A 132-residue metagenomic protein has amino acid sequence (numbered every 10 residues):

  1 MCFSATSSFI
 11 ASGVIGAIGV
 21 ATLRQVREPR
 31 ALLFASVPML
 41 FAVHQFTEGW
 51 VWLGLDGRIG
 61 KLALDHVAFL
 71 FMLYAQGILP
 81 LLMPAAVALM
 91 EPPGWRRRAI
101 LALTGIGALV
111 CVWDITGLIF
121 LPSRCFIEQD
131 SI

Functional and structural regions predicted by a protein language model:
M1-A17: Hydrophobic transmembrane alpha-helical segments in integral membrane proteins
M1-C2, D65-Y74, E128-I132: Short aromatic-rich membrane-water interface segments that cap or initiate transmembrane helices in multi-pass membrane
V14-G16, R24-L32, V51-K61, G105-F120: Hydrophobic, membrane-facing alpha-helical anchors
I18-L23, G49-L62, F69-A102: Internal transmembrane alpha-helix with an interfacial aromatic "cap," most often the third helix
E28-P38, R97-L101: Membrane-interfacial loop-to-transmembrane alpha-helix junctions, especially the N-terminal start
V37, F41, L73-L81, G107: Alpha-helical transmembrane spans of integral membrane proteins, capturing the lipid-embedded, hydrophobic core of TM
V37-L53: Hydrophobic alpha-helical transmembrane segments of multi-pass membrane proteins
G77, M83-I132: Membrane-proximal helix-loop-helix units in multi-pass membrane proteins
